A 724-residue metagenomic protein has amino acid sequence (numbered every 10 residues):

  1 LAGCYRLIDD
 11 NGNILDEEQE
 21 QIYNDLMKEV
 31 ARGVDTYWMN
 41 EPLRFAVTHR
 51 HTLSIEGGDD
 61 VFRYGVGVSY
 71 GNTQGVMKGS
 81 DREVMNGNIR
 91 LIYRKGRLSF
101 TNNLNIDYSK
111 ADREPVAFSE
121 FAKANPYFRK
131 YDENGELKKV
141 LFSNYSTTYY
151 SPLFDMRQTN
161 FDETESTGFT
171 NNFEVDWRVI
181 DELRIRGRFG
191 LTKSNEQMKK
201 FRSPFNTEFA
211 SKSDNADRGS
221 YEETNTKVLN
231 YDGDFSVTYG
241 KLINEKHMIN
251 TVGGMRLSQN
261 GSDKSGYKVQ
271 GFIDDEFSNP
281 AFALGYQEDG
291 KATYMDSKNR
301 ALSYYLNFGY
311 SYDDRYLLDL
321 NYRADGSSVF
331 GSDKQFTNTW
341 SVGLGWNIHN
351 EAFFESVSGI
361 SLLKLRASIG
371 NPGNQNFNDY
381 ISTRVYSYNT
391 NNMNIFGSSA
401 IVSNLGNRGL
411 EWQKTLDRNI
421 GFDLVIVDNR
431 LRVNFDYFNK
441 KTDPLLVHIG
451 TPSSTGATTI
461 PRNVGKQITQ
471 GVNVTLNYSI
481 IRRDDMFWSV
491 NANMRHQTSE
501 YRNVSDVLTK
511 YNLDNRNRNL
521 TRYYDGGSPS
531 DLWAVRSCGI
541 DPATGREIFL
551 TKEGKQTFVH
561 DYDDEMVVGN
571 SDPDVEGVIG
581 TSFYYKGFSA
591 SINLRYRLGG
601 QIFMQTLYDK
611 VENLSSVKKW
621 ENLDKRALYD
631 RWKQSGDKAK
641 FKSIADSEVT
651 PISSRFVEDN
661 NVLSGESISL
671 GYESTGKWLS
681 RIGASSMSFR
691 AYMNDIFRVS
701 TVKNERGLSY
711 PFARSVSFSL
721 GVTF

Functional and structural regions predicted by a protein language model:
L1-E29, G266-K268, R462, S479-S571: Conserved small-residue
L1-K78, E114-A117, D155-D162, D176-R178 (+3 more regions): Residues embedded in well-ordered regular secondary structure
L26-E56, D60, S203, T207-F209 (+7 more regions): Outer-membrane beta-barrel transmembrane domain signature of Gram-negative proteins, especially the mid-to-C-terminal
G75-N86, N103-N105, P115-A117, T167-G168 (+5 more regions): Small-side-chain secondary-structure face that scaffolds active or pore-lining regions
D112-T170, R202, A210-Y221, T226-V228 (+1 more regions): Acidic/polar loop-and-plug regions of large Gram-negative outer-membrane beta-barrel proteins
Y145-T148, G261-E288, E355-K414, R432-Q467 (+2 more regions): Solvent-exposed loop/turn elements at secondary-structure boundaries
L153-N160, T170, L284-Y305, N371 (+4 more regions): Outer-membrane beta-barrel signature, preferentially recognizing the C-terminal barrel domain of Gram-negative
Y286, S327, R597-S688, M693: Extracytoplasmic gating/loop element in the C-terminal half of outer-membrane beta-barrel translocons and assembly
